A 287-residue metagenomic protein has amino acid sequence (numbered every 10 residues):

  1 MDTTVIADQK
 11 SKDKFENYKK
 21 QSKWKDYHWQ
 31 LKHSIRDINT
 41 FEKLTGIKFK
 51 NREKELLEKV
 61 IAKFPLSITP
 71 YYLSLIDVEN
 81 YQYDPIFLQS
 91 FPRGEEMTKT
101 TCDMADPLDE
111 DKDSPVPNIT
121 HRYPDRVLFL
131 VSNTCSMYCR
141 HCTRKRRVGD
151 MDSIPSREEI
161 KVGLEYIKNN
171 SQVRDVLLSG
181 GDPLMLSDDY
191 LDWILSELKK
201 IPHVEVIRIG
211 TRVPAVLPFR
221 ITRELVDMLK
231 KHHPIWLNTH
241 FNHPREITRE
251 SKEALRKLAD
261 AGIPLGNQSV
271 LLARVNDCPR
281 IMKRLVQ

Functional and structural regions predicted by a protein language model:
M1-H121: Flexible, acidic/Gly-rich N-terminal and inter-domain linker regions that tether and position cofactor-handling modules
L57, V148-I154, G181-D182, R212: Flexible, glycine/proline-enriched loop segments at strand-loop-helix junctions that form or flank small-ligand binding
S114-P117, V127-L130, K161-Y166: Short, charged beta->alpha transition segments
H121-R157, I209: Canonical Radical SAM [4Fe-4S] cluster-binding loop centered on the CxxxCxxC motif and its immediate flanking residues
F129-L130, L177-S179: Short glycine-rich or small-residue beta-strand-to-loop segments that form or flank ligand, phosphate, metal/Fe-S
N133, T143-R146, G180, T211 (+2 more regions): Short, structured patches in soluble enzyme cores that scaffold and shape functional sites
K161-D175, L184-Q287: Conserved AdoMet/S-adenosylmethionine-binding subsite of the radical SAM
